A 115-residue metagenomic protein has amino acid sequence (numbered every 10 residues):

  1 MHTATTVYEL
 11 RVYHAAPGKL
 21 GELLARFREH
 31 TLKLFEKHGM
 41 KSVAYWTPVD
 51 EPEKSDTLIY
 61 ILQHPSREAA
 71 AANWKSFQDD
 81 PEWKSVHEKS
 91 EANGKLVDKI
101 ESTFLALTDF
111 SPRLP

Functional and structural regions predicted by a protein language model:
M1-T5, L114-P115: Basic/polar N-terminal segments that are highly enriched at the extreme N-terminus, encompassing both cleavable
H2-T3, E22-V43, E51, Q63-F104: An amphipathic, aromatic/His-enriched active-site/gating alpha helix that lines ligand/cofactor pockets
T3-Y8, V12-H14, T47-P48, E53-S66: Accessory recognition modules or surfaces
G18: Mature N-terminal segment immediately following signal peptide/propeptide cleavage in secreted/periplasmic
V97, A106-P115: Acidic/histidine-enriched, glycine/proline-rich intrinsically disordered or flexible terminal extensions
